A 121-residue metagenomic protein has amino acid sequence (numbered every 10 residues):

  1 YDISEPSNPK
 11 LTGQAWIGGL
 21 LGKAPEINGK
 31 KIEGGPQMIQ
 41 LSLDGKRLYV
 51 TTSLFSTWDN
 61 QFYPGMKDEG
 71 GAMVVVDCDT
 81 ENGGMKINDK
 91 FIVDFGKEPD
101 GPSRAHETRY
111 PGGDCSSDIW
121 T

Functional and structural regions predicted by a protein language model:
Y1-T121: Feature marking well-ordered beta-strand scaffolds used for ligand recognition
